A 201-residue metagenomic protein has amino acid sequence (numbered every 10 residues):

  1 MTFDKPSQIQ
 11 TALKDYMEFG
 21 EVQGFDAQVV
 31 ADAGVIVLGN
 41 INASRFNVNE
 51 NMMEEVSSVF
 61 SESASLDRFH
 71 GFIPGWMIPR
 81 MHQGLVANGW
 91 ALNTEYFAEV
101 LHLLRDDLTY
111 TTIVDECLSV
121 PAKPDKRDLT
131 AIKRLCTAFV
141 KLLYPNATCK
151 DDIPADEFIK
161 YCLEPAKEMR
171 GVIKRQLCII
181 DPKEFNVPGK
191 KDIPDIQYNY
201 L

Functional and structural regions predicted by a protein language model:
M1-Y16, A43-N49, A64-S65: Conserved AAA+/SF3 P-loop NTPase catalytic/coupling segment centered on the Walker-B
F3-P6, E18-A33, E54-F60: Conserved Walker
Q10, V35, M53, V59 (+2 more regions): A general structural signal for well-ordered alpha-helical packing
K14-V22, M77, Y144: Hydrophobic/aromatic-lined pockets within catalytic cores
Q28-E50, G71-P74: Structural recognition of the conserved hydrophobic beta-strand(s) that form the central parallel beta-sheet of P-loop
N42-F60, M81-A91: Conserved P-loop NTPase catalytic core
S65, H70-L201: Conserved NTP phosphate-binding and transfer environment spanning the P-loop NTPase/kinase superfamily
